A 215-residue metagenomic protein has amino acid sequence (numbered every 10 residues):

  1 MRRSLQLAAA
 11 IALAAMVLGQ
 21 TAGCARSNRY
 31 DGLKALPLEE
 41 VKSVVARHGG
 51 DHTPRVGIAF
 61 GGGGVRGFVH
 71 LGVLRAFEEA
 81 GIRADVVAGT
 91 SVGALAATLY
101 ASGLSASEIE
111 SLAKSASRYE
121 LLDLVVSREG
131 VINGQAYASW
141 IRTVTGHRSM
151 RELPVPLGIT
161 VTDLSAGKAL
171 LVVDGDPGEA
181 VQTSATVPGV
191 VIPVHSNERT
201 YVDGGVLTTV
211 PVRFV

Functional and structural regions predicted by a protein language model:
S4-L7, G23-V87, L99-V215: Patatin-like phospholipase
A8-Q20: Bacterial N-terminal signal peptides
G89, G93: Gly/Ala-rich beta-loop-alpha elbow adjacent to hydrolase catalytic centers
